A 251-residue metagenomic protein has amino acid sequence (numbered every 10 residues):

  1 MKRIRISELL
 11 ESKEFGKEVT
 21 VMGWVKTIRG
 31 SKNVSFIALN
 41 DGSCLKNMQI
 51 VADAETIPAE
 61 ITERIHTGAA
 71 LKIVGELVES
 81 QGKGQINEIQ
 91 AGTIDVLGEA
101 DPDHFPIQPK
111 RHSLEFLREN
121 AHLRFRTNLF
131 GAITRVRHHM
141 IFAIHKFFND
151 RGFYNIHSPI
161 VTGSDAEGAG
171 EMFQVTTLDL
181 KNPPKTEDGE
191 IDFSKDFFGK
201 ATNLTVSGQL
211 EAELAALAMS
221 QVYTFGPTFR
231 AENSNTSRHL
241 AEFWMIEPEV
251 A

Functional and structural regions predicted by a protein language model:
K2-A251: Class II aminoacyl-tRNA synthetase-like tRNA-binding/catalytic domains
